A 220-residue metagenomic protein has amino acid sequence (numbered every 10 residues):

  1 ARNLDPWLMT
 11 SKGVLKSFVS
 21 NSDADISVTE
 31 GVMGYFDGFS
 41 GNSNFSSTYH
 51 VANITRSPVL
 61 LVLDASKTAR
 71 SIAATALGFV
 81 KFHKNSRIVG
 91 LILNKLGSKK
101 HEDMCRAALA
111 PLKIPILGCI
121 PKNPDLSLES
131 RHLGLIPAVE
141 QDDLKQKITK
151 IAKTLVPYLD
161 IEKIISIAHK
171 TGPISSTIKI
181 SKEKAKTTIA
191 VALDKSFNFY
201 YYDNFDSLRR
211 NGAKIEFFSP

Functional and structural regions predicted by a protein language model:
A1, D103-A110, N204-L208: Short, aromatic/basic amphipathic alpha-helical patches
A1-T55, L63-R87, K99-D103: ATP-dependent carboxylate-amine ligase catalytic core
V28-E30, L60-V62, I92, A190: Structural motif
T55, L112-K113, N211: Short, structured coil segments at secondary-structure junctions
V59-V62, L117-C119, E216-F217: Short hydrophobic alpha-helical runs that function as membrane-insertion/retention elements
D64-A65, N94-G97, A192-K195: Structural motif
A69-S181: Internal gly/pro-rich beta-alpha loop/helix module that stabilizes soluble enzyme cofactors or their anionic handles
A185-P220: Phosphate-binding active sites in nucleotide-utilizing proteins
